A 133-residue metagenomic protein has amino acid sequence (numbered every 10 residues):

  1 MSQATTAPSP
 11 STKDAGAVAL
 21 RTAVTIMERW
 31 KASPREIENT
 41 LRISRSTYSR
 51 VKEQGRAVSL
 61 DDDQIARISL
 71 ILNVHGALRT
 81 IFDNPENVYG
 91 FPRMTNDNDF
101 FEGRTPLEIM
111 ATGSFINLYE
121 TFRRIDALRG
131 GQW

Functional and structural regions predicted by a protein language model:
M1-W133: Non-transmembrane "mature" sequence context
